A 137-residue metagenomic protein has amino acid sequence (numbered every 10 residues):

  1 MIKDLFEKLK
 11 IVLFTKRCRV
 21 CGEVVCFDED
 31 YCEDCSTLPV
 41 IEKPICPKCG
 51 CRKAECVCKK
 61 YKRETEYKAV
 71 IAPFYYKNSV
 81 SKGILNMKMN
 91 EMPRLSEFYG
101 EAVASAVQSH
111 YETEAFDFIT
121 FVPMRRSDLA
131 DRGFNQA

Functional and structural regions predicted by a protein language model:
M1-Q136: Glycine-rich phosphate/pyrophosphate-handling loop used in enzymes and phosphotransfer proteins
